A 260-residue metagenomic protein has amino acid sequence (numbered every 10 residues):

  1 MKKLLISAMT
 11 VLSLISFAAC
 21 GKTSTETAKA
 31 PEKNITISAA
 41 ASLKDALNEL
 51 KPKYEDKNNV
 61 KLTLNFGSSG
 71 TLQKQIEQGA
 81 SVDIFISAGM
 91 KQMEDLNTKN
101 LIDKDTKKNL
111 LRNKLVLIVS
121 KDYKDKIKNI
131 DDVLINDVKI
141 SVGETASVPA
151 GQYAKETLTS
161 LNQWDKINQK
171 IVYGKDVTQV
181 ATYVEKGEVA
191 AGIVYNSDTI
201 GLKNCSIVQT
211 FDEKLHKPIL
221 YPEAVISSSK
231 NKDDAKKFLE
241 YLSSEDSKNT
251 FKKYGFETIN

Functional and structural regions predicted by a protein language model:
M1-S24: Sec-dependent N-terminal signal peptides of Gram-positive bacterial secreted proteins and lipoproteins
C20-K57, G70, K74-E77, G89-M90 (+3 more regions): Exported/periplasmic ABC-transporter solute-binding proteins
N100-K108: Central helical "cap/lid" subdomain
